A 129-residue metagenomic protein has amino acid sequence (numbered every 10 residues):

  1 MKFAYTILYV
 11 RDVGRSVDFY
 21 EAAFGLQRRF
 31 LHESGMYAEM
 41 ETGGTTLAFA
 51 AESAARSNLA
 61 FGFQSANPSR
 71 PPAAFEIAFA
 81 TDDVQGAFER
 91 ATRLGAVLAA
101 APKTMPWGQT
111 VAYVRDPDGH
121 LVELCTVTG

Functional and structural regions predicted by a protein language model:
M1-Y5, Q27-A78, G86-R115, T126-G129: Vicinal oxygen chelate
V10-V13: Conserved beta-strand-loop-alpha-helix junction that forms the acyl-donor binding cleft
S16-E21, A91, G119: Conserved active-site tyrosine of GNAT-family acetyltransferases
D82: Negatively charged
L121-L124: Short glycine-/small-residue motifs
